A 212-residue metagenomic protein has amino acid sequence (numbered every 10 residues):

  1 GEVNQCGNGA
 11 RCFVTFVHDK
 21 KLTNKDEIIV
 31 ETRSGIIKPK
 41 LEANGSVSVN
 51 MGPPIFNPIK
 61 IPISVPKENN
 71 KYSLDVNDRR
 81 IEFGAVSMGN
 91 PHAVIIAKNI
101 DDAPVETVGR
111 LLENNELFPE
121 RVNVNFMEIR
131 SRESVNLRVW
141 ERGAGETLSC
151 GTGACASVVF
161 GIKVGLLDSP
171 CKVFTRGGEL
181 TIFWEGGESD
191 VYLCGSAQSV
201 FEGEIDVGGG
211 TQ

Functional and structural regions predicted by a protein language model:
G1-Q5, A10-L148, V159-Q212: Active-site proximal loop and beta-alpha junction motif in alpha/beta enzyme cores
T152-A154: Helical hairpin unit composed of two closely spaced alpha helices linked by a short loop
